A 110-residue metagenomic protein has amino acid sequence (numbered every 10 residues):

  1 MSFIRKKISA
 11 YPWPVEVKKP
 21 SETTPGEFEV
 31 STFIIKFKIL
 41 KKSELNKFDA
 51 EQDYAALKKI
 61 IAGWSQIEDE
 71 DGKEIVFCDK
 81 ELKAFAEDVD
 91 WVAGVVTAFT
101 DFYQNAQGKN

Functional and structural regions predicted by a protein language model:
M1-K47: Short, charged/polar N-terminal "headpieces" of proteins
K47-N110: Acidic, low-complexity intrinsically disordered segments
